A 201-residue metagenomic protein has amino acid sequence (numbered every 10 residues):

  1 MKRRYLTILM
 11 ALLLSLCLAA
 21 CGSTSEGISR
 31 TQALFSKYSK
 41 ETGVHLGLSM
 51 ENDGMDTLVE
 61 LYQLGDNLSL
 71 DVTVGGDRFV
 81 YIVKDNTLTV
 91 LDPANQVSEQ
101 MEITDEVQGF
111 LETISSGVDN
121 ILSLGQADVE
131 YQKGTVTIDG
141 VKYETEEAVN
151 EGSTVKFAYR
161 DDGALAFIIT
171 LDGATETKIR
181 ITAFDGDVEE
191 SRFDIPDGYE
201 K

Functional and structural regions predicted by a protein language model:
M1-A20: Sec-dependent bacterial lipoprotein signal peptides
L14-N67, V188-K201: N-terminal leader/targeting segments and the immediate start of mature chains
S23, G27-A33, A127-E130, I138-Y143 (+2 more regions): Non-transmembrane domains of secretory- and envelope-associated proteins
E26-R30, L91-A148, I195: Flexible, processing/modification-adjacent segments and terminal tails in exported/periplasmic/extracellular proteins
F35-Y38, L58-L64, V80-I82, D128-D139 (+1 more regions): Short, exposed beta-strand/loop patches in secreted or surface proteins that constitute
K40-G47, Q63-D71, D139-E147, D162-F167: Short, hydrophobic/aromatic-rich segments at coil-to-beta transitions
G47-M55, L68-G75, G117-D128, T145-N150: Short, solvent-exposed secondary-structure boundary motifs
L58-I114, T154, A164-K178, T182: An acidic-aromatic
